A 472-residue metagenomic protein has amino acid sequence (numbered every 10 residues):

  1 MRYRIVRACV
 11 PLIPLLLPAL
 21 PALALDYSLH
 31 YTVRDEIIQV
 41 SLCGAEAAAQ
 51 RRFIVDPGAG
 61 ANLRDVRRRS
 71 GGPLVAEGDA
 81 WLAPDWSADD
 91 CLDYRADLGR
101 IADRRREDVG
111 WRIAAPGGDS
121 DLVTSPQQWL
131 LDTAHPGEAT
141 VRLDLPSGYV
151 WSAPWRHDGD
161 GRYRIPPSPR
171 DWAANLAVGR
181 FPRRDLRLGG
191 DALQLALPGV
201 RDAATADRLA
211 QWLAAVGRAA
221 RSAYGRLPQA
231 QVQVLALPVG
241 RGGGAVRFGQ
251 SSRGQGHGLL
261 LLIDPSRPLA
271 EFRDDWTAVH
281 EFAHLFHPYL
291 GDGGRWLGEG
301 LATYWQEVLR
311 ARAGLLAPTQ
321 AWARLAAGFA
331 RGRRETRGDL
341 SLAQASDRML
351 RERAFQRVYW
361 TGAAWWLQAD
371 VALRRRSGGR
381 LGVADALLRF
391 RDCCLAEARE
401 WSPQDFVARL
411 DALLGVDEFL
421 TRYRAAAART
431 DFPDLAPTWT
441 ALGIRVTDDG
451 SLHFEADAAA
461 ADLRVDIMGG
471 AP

Functional and structural regions predicted by a protein language model:
C9-A19: Bacterial N-terminal signal peptides
L25-A45, L395-P472: Beta/coil-rich, acidic/histidine-enriched accessory regions frequently appended to metallopeptidases
T32, A59-G110: A surface-exposed beta-strand-loop module
A45, D85-A88, D93-F181: Extended, low-hydrophobicity, Ser/Thr/Pro/Gly-biased non-transmembrane segments
A48-G78, T140-H157: Solvent-exposed beta-hairpin/edge-strand motifs
N62-R67, P136-A153, R164-A173, V200-V232 (+1 more regions): Zn2+-dependent metallopeptidase catalytic core
D185-R295: Juxtacatalytic substrate-recognition/specificity segment
G293-A364, R376-S377, L388, D392-E397: Acidic/His/Gly-enriched intrinsically disordered linker/tail segments that often contain short helix/coil "MoRF-like"
